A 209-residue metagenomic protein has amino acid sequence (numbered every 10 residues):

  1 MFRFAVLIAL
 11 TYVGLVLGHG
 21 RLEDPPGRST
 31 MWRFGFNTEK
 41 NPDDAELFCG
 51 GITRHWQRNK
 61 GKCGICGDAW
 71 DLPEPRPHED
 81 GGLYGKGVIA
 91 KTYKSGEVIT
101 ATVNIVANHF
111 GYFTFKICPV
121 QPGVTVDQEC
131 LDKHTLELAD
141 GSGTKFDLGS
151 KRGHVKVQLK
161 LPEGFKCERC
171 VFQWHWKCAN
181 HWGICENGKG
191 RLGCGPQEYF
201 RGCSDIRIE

Functional and structural regions predicted by a protein language model:
M1-R3, I208-E209: A positional/structural detector of protein chain ends, strongest at the extreme C-terminus and weakly at the extreme
F2-G18: Cleavable N-terminal signal peptides of Sec/SRP-targeted secreted and luminal proteins
L15-E209: Structured recognition/catalytic domains enriched at protein termini, typified by the LPMO catalytic fold at the mature
